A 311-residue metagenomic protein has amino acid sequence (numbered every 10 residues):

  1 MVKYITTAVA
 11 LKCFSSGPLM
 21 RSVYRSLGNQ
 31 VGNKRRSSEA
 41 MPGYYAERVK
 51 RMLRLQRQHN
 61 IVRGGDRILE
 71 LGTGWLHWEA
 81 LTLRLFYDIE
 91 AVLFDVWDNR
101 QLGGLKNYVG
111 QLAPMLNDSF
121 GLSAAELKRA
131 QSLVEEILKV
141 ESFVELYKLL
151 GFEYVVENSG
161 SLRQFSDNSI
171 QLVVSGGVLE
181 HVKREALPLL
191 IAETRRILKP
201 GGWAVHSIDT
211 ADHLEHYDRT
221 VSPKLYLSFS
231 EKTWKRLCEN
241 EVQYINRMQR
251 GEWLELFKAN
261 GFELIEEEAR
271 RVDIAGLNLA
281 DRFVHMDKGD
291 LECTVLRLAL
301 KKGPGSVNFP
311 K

Functional and structural regions predicted by a protein language model:
R25-R63: Class I SAM-dependent methyltransferase Rossmann-like catalytic core, especially the SAM/SAH-binding loop
R63-W75: Conserved class I S-adenosyl-L-methionine
L85, I89-E153: Class I S-adenosyl-L-methionine-dependent methyltransferase module
G160-V173: A short acidic, Gly/Pro-enriched loop at the edge of an enzyme's catalytic core that lines a small-molecule cofactor
P188-W203: A short glycine-rich, Lys/Arg-flanked "PGG" loop and its adjoining helix->strand segment in the class I
W203-S230: Conserved class I S-adenosyl-L-methionine
K235-R250: Acceptor-substrate binding/catalytic loop of class I
E255-K258, E263-K311: A C-terminal cap/extension of S-adenosyl-L-methionine-dependent methyltransferases that defines the acceptor-substrate
